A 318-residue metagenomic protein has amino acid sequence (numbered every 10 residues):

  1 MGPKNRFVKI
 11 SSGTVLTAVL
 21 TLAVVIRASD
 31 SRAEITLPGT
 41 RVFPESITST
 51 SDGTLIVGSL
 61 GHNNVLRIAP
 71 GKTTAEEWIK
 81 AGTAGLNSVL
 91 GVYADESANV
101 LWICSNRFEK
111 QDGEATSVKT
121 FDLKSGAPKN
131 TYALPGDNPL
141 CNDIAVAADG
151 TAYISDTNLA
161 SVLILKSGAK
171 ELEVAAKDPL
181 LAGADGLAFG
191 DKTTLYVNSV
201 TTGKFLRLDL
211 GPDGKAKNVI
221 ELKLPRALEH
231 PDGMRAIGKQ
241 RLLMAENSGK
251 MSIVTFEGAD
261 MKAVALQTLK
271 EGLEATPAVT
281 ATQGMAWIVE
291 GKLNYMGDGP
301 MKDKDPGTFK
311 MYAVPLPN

Functional and structural regions predicted by a protein language model:
S31-L37, T74-G82, A127-L134, E171-D178 (+2 more regions): A short beta-strand motif characteristic of beta-propeller blades
P38-T54, T83-S105, E109, L134-A152 (+4 more regions): Beta-rich, blade/repeat-based domains predominating in secreted/periplasmic proteins but also intracellular
L60, N106-F108, T157-L159, V200 (+2 more regions): Short loop/turn segments immediately following the C-termini of beta-strands
N63-L66, K110-Q111, V118, A160-L163 (+3 more regions): Structural signal for beta-propeller blades
A69-T73, D122-A127, K166-K170, D209-G214 (+2 more regions): Short loop/turn segments that connect beta-strands within beta-propeller blades
C104-A115, G291-G307: Short, conserved, GDST-rich strand-edge loop motifs in beta-rich repeat architectures
A115-K124, K304-P317: Beta-propeller blade signature
S117-S167: Hydrophobic alpha-helical segments and helix pairs
